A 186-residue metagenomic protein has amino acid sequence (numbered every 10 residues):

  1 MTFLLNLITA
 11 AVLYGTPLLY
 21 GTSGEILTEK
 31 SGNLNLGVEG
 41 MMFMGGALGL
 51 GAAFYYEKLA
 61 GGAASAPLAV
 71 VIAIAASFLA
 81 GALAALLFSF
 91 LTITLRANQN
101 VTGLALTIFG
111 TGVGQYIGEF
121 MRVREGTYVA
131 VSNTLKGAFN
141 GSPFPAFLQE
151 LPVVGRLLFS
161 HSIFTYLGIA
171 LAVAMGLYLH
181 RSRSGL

Functional and structural regions predicted by a protein language model:
M1-T22, L34, L48, Y55-I72: Membrane-interfacial amphipathic/re-entrant helices at transmembrane-helix boundaries
L7-A11, G40, V71-L79, N100-L104 (+2 more regions): Hydrophobic alpha-helical transmembrane segments
G21, G46-L50, T111-Q115, Y166-L179: Hydrophobic core segments of alpha-helical transmembrane domains in multi-pass membrane transport and ion-translocation
I26-L48, V71, I93-L106: Short, non-helical or kinked segments that cap or interrupt transmembrane helices
L27-K30, G51, Y55, L59 (+4 more regions): Membrane-interface helix caps of multi-pass small-molecule transporters
G61-V113: Alpha-helical transmembrane segments within multi-pass membrane transporters and channels
T111-V154: Extracellular/periplasmic helix-loop junction at the C-terminal end of a transmembrane helix in multi-pass membrane
F144-L186: Alpha-helical transmembrane segments of multi-pass integral membrane proteins
